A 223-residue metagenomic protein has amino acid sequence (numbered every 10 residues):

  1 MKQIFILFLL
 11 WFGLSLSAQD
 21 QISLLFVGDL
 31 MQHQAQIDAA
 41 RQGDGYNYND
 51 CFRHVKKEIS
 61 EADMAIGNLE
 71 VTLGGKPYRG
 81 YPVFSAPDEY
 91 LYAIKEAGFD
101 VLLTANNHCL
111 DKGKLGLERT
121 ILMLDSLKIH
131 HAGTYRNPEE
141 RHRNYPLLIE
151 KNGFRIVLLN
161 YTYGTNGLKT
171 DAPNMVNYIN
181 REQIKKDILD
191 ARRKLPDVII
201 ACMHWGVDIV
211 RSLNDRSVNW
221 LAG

Functional and structural regions predicted by a protein language model:
M1, F5, D171-P173: Generic cytosolic/nucleocytoplasmic N-terminal low-complexity/intrinsically disordered segments
Q3-L14: Sec-dependent N-terminal signal peptides
A18-G223: Acidic, metal/ion-coordinating pockets
